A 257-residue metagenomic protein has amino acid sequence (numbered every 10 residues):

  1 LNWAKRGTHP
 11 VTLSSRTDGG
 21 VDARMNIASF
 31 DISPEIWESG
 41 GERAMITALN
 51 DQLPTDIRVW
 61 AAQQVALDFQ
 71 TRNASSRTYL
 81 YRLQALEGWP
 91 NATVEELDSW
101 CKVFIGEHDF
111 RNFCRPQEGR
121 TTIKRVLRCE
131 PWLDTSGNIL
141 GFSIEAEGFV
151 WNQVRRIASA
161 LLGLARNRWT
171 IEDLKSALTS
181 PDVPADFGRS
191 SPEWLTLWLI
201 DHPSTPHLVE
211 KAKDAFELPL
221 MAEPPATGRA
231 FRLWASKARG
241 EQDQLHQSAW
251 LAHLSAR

Functional and structural regions predicted by a protein language model:
L1-R257: Structured-RNA-binding interfaces characteristic of tRNA pseudouridine synthases
